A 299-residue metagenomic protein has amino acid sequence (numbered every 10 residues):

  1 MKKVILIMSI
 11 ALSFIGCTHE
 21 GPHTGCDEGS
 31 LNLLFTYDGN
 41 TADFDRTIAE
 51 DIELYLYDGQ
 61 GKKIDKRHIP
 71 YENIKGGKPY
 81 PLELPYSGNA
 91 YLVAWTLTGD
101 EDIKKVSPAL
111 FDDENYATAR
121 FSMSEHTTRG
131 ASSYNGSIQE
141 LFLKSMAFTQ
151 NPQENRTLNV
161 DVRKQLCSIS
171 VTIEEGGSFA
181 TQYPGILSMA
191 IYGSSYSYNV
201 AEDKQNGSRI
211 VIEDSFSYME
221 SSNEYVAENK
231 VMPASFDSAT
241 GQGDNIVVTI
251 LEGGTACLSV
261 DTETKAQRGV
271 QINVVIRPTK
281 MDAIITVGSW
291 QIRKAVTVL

Functional and structural regions predicted by a protein language model:
K2-M8: Sec-dependent signal peptide recognition, specifically the positively charged N-region followed immediately by
S13-G16: C-terminal motif of bacterial Sec signal peptides marking the signal peptidase cleavage site
T18-G21: Bacterial signal peptide processing site
H23-N40, R163-E174: A short, Gly/Thr-enriched small/hydrophobic beta-strand-prone motif that recurs across taxa
A42-R46: Short consensus segments that form the blades of beta-propeller domains, in both extracellular/periplasmic
I48-F111, T181-V270, K294-L299: Tryptophan-paired
I74, D100-R156, G254-M281: Structured interaction patches on ligand/partner-binding surfaces of diverse proteins
N159-L166, S235-S238: Conserved "repeat-terminator" motif of extracellular CCP/Sushi domains
